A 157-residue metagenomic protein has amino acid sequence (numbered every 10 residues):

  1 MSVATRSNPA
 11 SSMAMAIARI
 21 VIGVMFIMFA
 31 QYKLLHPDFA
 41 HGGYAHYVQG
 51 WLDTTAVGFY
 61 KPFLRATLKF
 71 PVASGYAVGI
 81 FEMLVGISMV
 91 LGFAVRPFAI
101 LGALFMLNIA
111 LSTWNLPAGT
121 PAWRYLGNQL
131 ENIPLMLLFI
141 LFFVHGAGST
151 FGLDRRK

Functional and structural regions predicted by a protein language model:
M1-T54, G58-L84, L91-K157: Extended, low-polarity transmembrane helix blocks
